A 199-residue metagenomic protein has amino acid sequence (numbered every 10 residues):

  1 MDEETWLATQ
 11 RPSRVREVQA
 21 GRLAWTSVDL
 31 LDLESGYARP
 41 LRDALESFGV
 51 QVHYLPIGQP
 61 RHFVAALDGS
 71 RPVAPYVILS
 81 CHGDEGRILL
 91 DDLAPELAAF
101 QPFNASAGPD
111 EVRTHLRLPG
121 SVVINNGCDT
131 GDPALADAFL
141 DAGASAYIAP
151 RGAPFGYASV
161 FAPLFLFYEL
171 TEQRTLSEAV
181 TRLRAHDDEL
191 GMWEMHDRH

Functional and structural regions predicted by a protein language model:
M1-Y76, S80-H82, A138: A domain-level signal for caspase-like cysteine endopeptidase catalytic cores and their zymogen-processing architecture
Q19-A24, L97-H115, E169-H199: Caspase-like cysteine protease fold
Y54-P56, I78-L79, I124, Y147-A149 (+1 more regions): A structural signal for short, well-ordered beta-strand segments and their strand-loop junctions that often border
C81-E85, T130: Short glycine-rich anion-binding loops that position phosphate/pyrophosphate groups of nucleotides and phosphorylated
G86-R87, Y157: Glycine/Thr-rich phosphate-binding loops of Rossmann-like dinucleotide-binding domains
I88-D92: Kelch-like beta-propeller repeat domains
L93-V160: Catalytic cores of nucleophile-dependent amide-cleaving enzymes
A158-T171: Short, small-residue alpha-helix embedded
